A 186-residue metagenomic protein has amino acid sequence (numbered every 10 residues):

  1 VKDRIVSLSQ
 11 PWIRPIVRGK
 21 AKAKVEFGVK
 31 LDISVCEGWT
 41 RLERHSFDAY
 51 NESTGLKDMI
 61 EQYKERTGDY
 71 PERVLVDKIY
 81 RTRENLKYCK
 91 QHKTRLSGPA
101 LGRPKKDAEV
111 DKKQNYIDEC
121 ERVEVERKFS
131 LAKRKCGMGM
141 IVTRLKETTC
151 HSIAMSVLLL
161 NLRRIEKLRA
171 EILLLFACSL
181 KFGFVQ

Functional and structural regions predicted by a protein language model:
V1-E72, V76-K78, L86-Y88: Polybasic low-complexity intrinsically disordered regions
R4, F27-L31, E72, D77 (+5 more regions): Structural beta-strand/beta-sheet cores of well-ordered domains, especially the beta-sheet scaffolds that support
I13-R14, C36-T40, S46-A49, I79-R81 (+4 more regions): Short, glycine-/Ser/Thr-/acidic-enriched flexible segments
K20-K22, R44-N51, K112-C120, T143-T148: Short, contiguous acidic/charged loop-to-helix segments that flank catalytic cores in large enzymes
F27-W39, A100-P104, E126-A132: A glycine-rich, aromatic-flanked flexible loop/lid motif
G38, D58-G68, I79-Y80, E84 (+4 more regions): Hydrophobic alpha-helix feature that most strongly marks membrane-spanning transmembrane helices and their immediate
T67-E119, M140: An internal, acidic/charged active-site-proximal segment that coordinates divalent cations and/or engages
N115-Q186: Basic, amphipathic alpha-helical segments enriched in Lys/Arg and hydrophobic/aromatic residues
